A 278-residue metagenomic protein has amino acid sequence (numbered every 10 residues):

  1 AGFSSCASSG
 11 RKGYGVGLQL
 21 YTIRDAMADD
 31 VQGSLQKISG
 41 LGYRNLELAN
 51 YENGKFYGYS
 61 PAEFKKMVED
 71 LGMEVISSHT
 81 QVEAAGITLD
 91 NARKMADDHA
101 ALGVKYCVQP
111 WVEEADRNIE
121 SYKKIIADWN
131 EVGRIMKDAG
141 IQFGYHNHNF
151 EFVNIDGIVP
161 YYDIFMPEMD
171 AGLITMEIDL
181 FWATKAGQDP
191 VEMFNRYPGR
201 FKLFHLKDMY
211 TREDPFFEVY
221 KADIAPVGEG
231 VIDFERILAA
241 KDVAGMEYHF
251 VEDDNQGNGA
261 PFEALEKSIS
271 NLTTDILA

Functional and structural regions predicted by a protein language model:
G2-Y106, G199, S270-A278: N-terminal pre-domain/capping segments
Y14-Q19, L46-L48, V75-T80, C107-Q109 (+4 more regions): Hydrophobic faces of well-ordered beta-strands that scaffold small-molecule active sites in alpha/beta enzyme cores
Q19-I23, A49-N53, T80-E83, W111-E114 (+4 more regions): Active-site beta-loop-alpha junctions enriched in small/polar residues
Q32-G33, Y59-F64, L89-M95, S121-N130 (+4 more regions): Charged helix-capping and loop-helix junction motifs
N45, D138-V231: Acidic/histidine-rich catalytic cores of soluble enzymes
N45, E52, E74, E83-T175 (+1 more regions): Active-site acidic/histidine proton-transfer and metal-coordination neighborhood in alpha/beta enzyme cores
P226, N255-A278: Aromatic-rich peripheral "rim/lid" segments of glycoside hydrolase catalytic domains that contact and position glycan
E235-L238, A244, Y248-E252: H/E-rich (His + Asp/Glu) clusters that bind or coordinate divalent metals
